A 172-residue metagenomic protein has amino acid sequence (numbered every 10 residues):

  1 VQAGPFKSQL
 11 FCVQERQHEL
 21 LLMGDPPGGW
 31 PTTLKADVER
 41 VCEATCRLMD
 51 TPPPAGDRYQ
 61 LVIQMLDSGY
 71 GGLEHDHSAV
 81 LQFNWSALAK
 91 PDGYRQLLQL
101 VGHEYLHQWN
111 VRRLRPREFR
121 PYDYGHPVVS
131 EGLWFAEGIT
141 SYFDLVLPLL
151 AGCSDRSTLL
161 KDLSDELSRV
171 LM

Functional and structural regions predicted by a protein language model:
V1-V13: Edge strands and adjacent loops of beta-rich recognition modules
G4, D50-P53, G152: Glycine-centered secondary-structure boundary/capping sites
L10-G132: Juxtacatalytic substrate-recognition/specificity segment
L114-D123, P127-M172: Acidic/His/Gly-enriched intrinsically disordered linker/tail segments that often contain short helix/coil "MoRF-like"
